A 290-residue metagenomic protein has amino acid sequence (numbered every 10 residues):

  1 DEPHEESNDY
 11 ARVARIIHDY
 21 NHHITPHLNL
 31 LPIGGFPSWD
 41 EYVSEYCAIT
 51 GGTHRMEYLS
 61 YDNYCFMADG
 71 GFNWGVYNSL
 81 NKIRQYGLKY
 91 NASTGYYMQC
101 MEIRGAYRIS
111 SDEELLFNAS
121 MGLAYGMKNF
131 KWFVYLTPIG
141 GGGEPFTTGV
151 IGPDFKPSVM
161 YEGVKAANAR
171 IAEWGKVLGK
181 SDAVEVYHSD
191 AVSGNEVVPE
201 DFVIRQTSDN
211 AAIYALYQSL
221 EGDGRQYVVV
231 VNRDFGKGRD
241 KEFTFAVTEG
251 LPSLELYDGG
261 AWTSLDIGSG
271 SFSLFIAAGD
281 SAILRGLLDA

Functional and structural regions predicted by a protein language model:
D1-D289: Glycan-processing catalytic domains of CAZymes
